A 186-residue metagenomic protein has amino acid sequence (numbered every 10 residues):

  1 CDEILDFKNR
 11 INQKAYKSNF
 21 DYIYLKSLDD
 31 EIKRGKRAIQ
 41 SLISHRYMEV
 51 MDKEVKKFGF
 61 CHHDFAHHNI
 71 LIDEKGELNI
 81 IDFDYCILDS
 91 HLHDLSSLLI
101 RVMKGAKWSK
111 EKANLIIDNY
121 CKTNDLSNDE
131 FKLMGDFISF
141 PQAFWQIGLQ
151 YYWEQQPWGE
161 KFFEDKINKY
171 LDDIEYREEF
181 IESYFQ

Functional and structural regions predicted by a protein language model:
C1-F60: ATP-dependent phospho-/nucleotidyl transfer catalytic cores
I43-L92: Active-site acidic catalytic loop and adjacent metal/ATP-binding pocket of ATP-dependent phosphoryl transfer enzymes
M48, D136-F137: Short acidic/histidine-centered micro-motifs embedded in hydrophobic/aromatic stretches that mark compact functional
L92-D125, S139-G159: Active-site activation/catalytic loop segments of kinase-like enzymes and analogous catalytic loops in related
L126-E130: Helix N-cap / loop-to-helix initiation motif
F144-Q186: ATP/Mg2+ or Mg2+-diphosphate-binding catalytic cores that bind nucleotide phosphates or diphosphates via glycine-rich
